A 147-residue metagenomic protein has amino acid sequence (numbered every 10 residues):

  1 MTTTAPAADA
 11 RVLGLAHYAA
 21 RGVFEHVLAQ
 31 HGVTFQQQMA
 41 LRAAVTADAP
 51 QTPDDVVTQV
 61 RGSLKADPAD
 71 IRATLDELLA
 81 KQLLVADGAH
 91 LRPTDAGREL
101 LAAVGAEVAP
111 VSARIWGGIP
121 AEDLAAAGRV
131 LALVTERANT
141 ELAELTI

Functional and structural regions predicted by a protein language model:
M1, A5, P50-Q51, A125 (+1 more regions): C-terminal regulatory/oligomerization modules of transcriptional regulators
M1-H31, F35-Q38: N-terminal leader segment of winged-helix/HTH proteins
A16, A20, V104-I119, V134-L145: Alpha-helical linker/hinge and terminal dimerization helices associated with HTH transcriptional regulators
V23-D70, L75: N-terminal helix-turn-helix DNA-binding core of bacterial DNA-binding proteins
A44-V45, T94, G128, T135: Generic structural concept
A73-R129: Charged, amphipathic alpha-helical coiled-coil/dimerization segments
